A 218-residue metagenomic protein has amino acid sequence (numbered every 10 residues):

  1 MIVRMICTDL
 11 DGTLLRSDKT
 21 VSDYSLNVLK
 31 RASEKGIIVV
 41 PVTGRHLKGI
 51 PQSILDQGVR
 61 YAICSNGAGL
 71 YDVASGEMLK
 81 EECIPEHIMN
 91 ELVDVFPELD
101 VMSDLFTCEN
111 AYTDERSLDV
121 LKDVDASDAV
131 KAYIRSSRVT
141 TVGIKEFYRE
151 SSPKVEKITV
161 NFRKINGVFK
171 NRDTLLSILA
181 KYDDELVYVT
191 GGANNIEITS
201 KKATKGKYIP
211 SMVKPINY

Functional and structural regions predicted by a protein language model:
M1-I2, G58, K154: Short loop/turn motifs at secondary-structure junctions
I2-K19, L92: Asp-based phosphoryl-transfer active-site loop
M5, Y61, N217: Hydrophobic "anchor" residues on beta-strands that sit immediately upstream of conserved functional sites
D11, G67, R163: Flexible loop residues that form catalytic and substrate-binding hotspots at small-molecule/glycan-binding clefts
K19, D23, C83-E86, R138 (+1 more regions): Conserved phosphate-coordination/catalytic loops
D23-D128: Active-site phosphate-binding/coordination module
E109-Y218: Conserved acidic, metal-coordinating active-site core of Asp-based, Mg2+-dependent phosphoryl-transfer enzymes
